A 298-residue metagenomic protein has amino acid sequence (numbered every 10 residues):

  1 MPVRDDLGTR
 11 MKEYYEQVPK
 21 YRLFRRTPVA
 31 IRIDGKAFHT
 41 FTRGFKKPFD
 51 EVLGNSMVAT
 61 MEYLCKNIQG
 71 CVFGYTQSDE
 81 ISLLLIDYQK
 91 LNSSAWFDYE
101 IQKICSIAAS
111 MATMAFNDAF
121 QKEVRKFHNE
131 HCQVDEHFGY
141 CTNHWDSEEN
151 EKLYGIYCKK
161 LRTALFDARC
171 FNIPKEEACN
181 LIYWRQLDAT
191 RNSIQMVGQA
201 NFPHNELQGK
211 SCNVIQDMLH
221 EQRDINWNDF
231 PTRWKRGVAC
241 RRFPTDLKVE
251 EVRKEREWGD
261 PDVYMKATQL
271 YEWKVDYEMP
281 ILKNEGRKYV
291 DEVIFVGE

Functional and structural regions predicted by a protein language model:
M1-E298: Regulatory and interdomain segments flanking nucleotide-handling catalytic cores in signaling/defense enzymes
